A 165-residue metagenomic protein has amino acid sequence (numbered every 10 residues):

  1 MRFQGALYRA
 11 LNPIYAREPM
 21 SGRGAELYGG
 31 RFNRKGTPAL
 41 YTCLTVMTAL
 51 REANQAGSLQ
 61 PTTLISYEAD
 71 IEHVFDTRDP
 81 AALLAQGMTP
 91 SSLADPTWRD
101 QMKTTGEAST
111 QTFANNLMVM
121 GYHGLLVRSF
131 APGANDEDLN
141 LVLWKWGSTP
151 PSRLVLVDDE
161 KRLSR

Functional and structural regions predicted by a protein language model:
M1-L27, F32-R34, A56-R165: Active-site and NAD+-binding cores of ADP-ribose-processing enzymes
N33-T42: A short, exposed loop/beta-hairpin motif centered on an aromatic-Gly-Thr core
Y41-T45, M120: Conserved active-site and cofactor/substrate-binding residues in soluble primary-metabolism enzymes
M47-S58: Short active-site loop/helix that positions an aromatic residue
